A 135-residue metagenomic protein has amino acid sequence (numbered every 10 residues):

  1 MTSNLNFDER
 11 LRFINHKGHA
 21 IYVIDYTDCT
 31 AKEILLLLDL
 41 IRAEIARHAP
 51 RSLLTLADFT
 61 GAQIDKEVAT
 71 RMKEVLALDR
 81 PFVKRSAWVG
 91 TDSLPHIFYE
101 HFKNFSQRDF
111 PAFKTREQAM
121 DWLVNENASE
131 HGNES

Functional and structural regions predicted by a protein language model:
M1-S135: Amphipathic, Lys/Arg-enriched alpha-helical "gate/interface" segment within cytosolic domains that mediates
